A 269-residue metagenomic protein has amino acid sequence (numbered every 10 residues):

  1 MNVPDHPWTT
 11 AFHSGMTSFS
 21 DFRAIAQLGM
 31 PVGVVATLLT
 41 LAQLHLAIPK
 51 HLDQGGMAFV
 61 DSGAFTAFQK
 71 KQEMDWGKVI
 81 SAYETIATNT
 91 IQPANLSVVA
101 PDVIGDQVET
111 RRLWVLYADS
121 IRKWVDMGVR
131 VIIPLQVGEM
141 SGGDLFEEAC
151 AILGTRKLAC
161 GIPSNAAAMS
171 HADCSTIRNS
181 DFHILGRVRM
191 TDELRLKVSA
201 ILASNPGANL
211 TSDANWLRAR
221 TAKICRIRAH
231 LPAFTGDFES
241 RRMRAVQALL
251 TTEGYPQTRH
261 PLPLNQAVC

Functional and structural regions predicted by a protein language model:
M1-P101, D106-L113, Y117, P206-N209 (+4 more regions): Non-catalytic, usually N-terminal nucleic-acid engagement modules in DNA/RNA processing proteins
M1-P4, M190-C269: C-terminal accessory extensions appended to soluble enzyme cores
G77-C225: Eukaryote-skewed repeat-based solenoidal scaffolds used as protein-protein interaction platforms, primarily
